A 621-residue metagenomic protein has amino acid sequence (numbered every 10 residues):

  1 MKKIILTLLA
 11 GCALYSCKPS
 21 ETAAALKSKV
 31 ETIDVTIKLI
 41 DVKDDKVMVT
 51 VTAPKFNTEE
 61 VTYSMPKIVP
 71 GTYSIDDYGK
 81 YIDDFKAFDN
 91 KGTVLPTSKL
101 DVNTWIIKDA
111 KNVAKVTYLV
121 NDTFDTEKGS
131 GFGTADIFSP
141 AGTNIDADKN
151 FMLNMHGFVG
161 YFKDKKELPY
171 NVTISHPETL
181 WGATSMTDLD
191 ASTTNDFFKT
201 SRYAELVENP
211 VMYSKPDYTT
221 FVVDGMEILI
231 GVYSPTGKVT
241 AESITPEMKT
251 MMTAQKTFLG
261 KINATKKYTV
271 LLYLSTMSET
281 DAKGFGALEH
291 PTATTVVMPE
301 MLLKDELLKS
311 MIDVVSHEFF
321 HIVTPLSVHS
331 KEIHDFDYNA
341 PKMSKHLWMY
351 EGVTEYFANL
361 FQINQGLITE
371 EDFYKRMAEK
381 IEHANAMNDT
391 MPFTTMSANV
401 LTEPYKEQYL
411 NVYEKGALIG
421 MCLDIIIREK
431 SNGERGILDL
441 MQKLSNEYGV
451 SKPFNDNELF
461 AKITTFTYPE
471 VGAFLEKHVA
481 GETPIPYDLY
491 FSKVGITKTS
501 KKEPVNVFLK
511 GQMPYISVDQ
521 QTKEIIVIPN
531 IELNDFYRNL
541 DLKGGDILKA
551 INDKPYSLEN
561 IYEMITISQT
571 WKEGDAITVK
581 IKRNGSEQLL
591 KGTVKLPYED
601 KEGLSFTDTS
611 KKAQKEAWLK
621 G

Functional and structural regions predicted by a protein language model:
I4-C12: Sec-dependent N-terminal signal peptides
Y15-S16: C-terminal motif of bacterial Sec signal peptides marking the signal peptidase cleavage site
A24-I68, N154: Early extracytoplasmic/domain-onset interaction patches
A53-D89: N-terminal, post-signal-peptide region of Sec/Tat-exported proteins
I75-D84, F88, G92-T265, K283-G286: Non-catalytic architectural context of zinc metalloproteases
F85, Q255, M349-F361: An active-site-proximal "capping" alpha-helix that borders the catalytic cofactor pocket
T219-H346: Juxtacatalytic substrate-recognition/specificity segment
A358-N359, L367-G621: C-terminal recognition in membrane/secretory proteostasis and scaffolding
